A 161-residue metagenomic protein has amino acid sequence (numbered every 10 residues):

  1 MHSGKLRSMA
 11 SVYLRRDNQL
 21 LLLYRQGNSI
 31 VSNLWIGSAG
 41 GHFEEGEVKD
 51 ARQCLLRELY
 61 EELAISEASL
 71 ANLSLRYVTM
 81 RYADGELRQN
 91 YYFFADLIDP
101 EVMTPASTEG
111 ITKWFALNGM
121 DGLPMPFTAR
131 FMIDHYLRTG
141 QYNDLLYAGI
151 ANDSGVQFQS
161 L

Functional and structural regions predicted by a protein language model:
M1-S11, R16-D17, N28: Acidic, metal-coordinating catalytic segment for phosphate/diphosphate chemistry, firing primarily on the Nudix
R7-S11, R88-Y92, R130: Short hydrophobic/aromatic beta-strand or adjacent loop that forms the aromatic wall/cage of a ligand/substrate-binding
N18, V78-M103, K113, L117 (+1 more regions): Active-site-adjacent beta-strand/loop module that shapes the phosphate/pyrophosphate-binding cleft
Q19-Y60, I65, V156-L161: Conserved Nudix-box catalytic region and its N-terminal flanking loop in Nudix hydrolases and closely related
R25-S29, T79, G110-I111: Short, solvent-exposed aromatic-acidic interface loops
S66-Y77: A short coil-to-beta-strand element that immediately follows conserved catalytic motifs
T104-H135, F158-L161: NUDIX/MutT-family hydrolases
Y136-L161: Charged phosphate-binding loop/patch that engages nucleotide di/tri-phosphates or the phosphate backbone of nucleic
